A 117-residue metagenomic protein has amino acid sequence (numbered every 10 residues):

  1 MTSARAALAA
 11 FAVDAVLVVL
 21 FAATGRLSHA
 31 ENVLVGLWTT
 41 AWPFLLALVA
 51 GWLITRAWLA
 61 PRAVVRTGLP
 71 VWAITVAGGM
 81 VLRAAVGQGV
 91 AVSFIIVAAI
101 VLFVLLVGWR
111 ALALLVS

Functional and structural regions predicted by a protein language model:
T2-G36: Membrane-helix boundary elements
V13, F103-S117: Membrane-water interface at the C-terminal end of transmembrane alpha helices
L17-V19, F44, P70-L82, V101-L102: Small-residue-rich segments of transmembrane alpha-helices in multi-pass membrane proteins, especially helix faces
V19, A23, L53, A77-A85 (+1 more regions): Alpha-helical transmembrane segments of multipass membrane proteins
V35-L46: Structural signature of hydrophobic alpha-helical transmembrane segments
G36-L37, T55-I74, V92-A99: Internal alpha-helical transmembrane segments of multi-pass membrane proteins
A47-A50, I100-G108: Alpha-helical transmembrane segments and their membrane-interface exit regions
V81-V97, V116: Membrane-helix boundary connector in multi-pass membrane proteins
